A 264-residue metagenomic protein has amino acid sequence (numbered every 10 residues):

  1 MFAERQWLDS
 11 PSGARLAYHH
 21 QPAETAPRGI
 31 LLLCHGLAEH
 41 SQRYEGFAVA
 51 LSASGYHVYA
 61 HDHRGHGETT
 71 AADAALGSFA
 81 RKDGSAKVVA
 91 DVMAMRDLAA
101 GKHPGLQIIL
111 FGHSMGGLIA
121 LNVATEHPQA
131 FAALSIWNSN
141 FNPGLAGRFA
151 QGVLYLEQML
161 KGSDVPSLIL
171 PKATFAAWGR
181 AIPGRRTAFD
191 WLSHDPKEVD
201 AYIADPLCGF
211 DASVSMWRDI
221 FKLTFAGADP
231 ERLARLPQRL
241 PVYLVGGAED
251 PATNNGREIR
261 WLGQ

Functional and structural regions predicted by a protein language model:
M1-A23: N-terminal cap/lid segment of alpha/beta-hydrolase-fold proteins
L31, H35-E39, S114, A248-E249: Active-site glycine-rich loops that stabilize anionic/oxyanionic intermediates across multiple enzyme folds
R43, A48-A74: Conserved alpha/beta-hydrolase
A80-A100: Alpha/beta-hydrolase active-site loop
H103-S114: Alpha/beta-hydrolase fold nucleophile elbow
A120-L207: Alpha/beta-hydrolase-fold enzymes
L244-G246: Short beta-strand/loop motif that positions the catalytic acidic residue of the alpha/beta-hydrolase fold
P251-W261: Conserved alpha/beta-hydrolase "acid-adjacent" motif
